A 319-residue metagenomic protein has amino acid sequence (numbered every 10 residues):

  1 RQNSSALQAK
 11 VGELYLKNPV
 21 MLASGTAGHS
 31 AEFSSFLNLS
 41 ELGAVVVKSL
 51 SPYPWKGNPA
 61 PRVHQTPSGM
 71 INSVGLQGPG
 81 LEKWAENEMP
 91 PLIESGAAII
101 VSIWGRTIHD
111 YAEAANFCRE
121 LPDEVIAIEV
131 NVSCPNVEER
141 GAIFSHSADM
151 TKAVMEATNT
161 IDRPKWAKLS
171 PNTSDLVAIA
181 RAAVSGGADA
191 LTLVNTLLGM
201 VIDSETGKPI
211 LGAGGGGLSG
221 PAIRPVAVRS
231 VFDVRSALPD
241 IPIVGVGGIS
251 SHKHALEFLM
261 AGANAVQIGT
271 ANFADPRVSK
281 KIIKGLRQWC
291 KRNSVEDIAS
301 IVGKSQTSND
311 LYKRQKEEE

Functional and structural regions predicted by a protein language model:
R1-I99, W104-G105: N-terminal capping/small domains of soluble enzymes
R1-N3, L218-I241, S250-E319: Alpha/beta catalytic cores of nucleotide-metabolism and tRNA/nucleoside-modifying enzymes
Y15-M21, S95-I100, T160-S170, S236-V246: Short beta-strand/loop segments at the ligand-binding rim of alpha/beta enzyme cores
L22, V45, W84, V101 (+6 more regions): Conserved, mostly hydrophobic/aromatic
T26-A27, S102-G105, L169-D175, R224 (+1 more regions): Glycine-rich beta-to-alpha transition loops that act as phosphate-gripper elements at the mouths of alpha/beta enzyme
A31-L37, Y111-L121, T173-G186, S236-P239 (+1 more regions): Catalytic cores of alpha/beta
V47-P52, A127, V132-C134, A190-M200 (+2 more regions): Glycine-rich phosphate-binding active-site loops on the catalytic face of alpha/beta enzymes
M70, C134-D149, I179-I241: Glycine/Thr-rich beta-alpha phosphate-binding loop at enzyme active sites
